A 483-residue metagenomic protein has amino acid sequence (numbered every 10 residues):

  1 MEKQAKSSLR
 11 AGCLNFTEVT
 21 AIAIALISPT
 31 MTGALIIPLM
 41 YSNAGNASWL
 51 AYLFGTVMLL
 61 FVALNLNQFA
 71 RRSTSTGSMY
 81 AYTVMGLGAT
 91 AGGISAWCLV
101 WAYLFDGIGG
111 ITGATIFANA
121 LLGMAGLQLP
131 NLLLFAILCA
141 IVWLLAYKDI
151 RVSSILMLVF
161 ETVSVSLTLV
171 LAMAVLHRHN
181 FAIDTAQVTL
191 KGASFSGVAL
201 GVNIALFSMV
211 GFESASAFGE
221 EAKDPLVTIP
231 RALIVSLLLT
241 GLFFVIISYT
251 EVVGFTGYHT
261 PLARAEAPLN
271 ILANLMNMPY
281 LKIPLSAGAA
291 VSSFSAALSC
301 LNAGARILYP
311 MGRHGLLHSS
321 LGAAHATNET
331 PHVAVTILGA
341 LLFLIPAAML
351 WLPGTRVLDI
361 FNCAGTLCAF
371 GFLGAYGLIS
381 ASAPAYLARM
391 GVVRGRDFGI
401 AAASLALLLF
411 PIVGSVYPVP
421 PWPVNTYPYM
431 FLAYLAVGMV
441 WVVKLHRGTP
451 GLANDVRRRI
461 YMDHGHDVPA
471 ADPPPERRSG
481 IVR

Functional and structural regions predicted by a protein language model:
M1, K6, Y80-V84, T90 (+7 more regions): Helix-loop-helix connectors at the membrane interface of multi-pass transporters/channels
M1-L53, L59-L64, A186, T449-R483: Membrane-interface "cap" regions at the ends of multi-pass membrane proteins
A5-R10, S48-W49, A125-L133, I155-A287 (+3 more regions): Helix-loop-helix junctions that connect adjacent transmembrane segments in multi-pass membrane transporters
T32-Q128, S236-L239, V245-I246, Y427-M439: Extracellular loop-to-transmembrane helix junctions
N43, C363, L367-A375, G395-R483: A generic transmembrane alpha-helix motif of multi-pass inner-membrane proteins
F54, L121-I150, V165-A172, L338-A340 (+1 more regions): Transmembrane alpha-helical segments of multi-pass small-molecule transport proteins
S75, C98-G113, M209, S214-E221 (+5 more regions): Membrane-helix boundary/coupling elements in multi-pass transport proteins
A81-T83, G88, A120-M124, V235-C300 (+1 more regions): TM-loop-TM module centered on a large, flexible mid-protein loop between adjacent transmembrane helices in multi-pass
